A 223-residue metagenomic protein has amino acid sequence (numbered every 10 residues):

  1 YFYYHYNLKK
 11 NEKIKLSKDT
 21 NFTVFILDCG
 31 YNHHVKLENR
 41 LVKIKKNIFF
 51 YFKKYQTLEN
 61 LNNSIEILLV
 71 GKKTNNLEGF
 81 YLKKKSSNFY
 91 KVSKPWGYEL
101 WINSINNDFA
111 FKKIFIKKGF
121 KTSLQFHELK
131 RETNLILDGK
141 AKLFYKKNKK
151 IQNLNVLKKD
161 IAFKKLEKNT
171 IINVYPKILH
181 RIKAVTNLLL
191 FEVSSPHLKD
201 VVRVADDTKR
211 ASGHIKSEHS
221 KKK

Functional and structural regions predicted by a protein language model:
Y1-S17, N21-F22, N88-R131, L137 (+1 more regions): A short glycine-rich, His/Asp/Glu-containing loop-to-beta-strand
K13-I14, N32, I48-E59, K121-S123 (+2 more regions): Histidine-centered metal-chelating micro-motifs
D19-E38, E128-Q152: Glycine- and acidic-residue-biased ligand/ion/polar-headgroup-sensing regions
N21-Y81, V204: Extended, hydrophobic interaction surfaces within ordered domains
Y31-N32, Y55, S64-E66, K140-K142 (+3 more regions): Structural motif
K36-Y55, T133, Y145-L179: Short acidic-glycine-tyrosine-enriched beta hairpin
E59, N63-P95, L154-V156, L179 (+1 more regions): Double-stranded beta-helix
